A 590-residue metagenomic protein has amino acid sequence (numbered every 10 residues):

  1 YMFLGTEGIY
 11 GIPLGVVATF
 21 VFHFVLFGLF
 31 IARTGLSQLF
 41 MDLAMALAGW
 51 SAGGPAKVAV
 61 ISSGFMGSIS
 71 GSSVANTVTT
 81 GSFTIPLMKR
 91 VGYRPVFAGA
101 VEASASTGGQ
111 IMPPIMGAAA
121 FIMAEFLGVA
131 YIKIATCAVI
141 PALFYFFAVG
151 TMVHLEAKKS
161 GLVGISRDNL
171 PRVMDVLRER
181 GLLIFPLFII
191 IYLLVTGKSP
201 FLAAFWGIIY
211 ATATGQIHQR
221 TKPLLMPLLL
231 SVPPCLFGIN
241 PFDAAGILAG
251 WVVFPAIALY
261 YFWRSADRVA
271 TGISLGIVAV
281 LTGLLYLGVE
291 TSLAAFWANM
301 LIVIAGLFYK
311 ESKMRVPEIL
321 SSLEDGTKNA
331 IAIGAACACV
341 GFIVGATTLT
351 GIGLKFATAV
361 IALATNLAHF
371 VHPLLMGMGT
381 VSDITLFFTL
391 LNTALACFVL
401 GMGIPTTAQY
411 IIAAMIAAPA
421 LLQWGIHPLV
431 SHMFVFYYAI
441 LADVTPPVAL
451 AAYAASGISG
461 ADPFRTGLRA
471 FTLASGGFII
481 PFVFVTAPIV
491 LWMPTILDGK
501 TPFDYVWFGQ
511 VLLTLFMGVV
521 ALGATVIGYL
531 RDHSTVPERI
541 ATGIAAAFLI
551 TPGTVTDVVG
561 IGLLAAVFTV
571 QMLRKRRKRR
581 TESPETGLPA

Functional and structural regions predicted by a protein language model:
F3-Q38, P233-G250, A270-T271, L275 (+6 more regions): Core transmembrane alpha-helical segments of multi-pass membrane transporters/permeases
G8-F20, L47-V58, V91-F97, R178-I184 (+5 more regions): Membrane-interfacial loop-to-helix junctions in multi-pass transporters
V16, F20, F24, G54-P55 (+7 more regions): Hydrophobic alpha-helical transmembrane segments in multi-pass membrane proteins
F27-A32, S63-S72, S104-Q110, L194 (+4 more regions): Transmembrane alpha-helix interface/packing and boundary motifs in multi-pass membrane proteins, characterized by
L36, F121-Y131, V195-K198, I239-D243 (+6 more regions): Transmembrane helix-loop junctions in multi-pass membrane proteins
M41-G109, I115-I122, G128, T406-Y438 (+1 more regions): Hydrophobic transmembrane alpha-helices that form the pore/transport pathway of multi-pass ion and small-solute
G64, S106, E125, P141-A142 (+8 more regions): Residue-level recognition of pore/gate-forming positions within transmembrane alpha-helices of multi-pass
T136-N329, L450-A547, K575-R580, E585-A590: Long, contiguous bundles of hydrophobic transmembrane helices that form the permeation core of multi-pass
